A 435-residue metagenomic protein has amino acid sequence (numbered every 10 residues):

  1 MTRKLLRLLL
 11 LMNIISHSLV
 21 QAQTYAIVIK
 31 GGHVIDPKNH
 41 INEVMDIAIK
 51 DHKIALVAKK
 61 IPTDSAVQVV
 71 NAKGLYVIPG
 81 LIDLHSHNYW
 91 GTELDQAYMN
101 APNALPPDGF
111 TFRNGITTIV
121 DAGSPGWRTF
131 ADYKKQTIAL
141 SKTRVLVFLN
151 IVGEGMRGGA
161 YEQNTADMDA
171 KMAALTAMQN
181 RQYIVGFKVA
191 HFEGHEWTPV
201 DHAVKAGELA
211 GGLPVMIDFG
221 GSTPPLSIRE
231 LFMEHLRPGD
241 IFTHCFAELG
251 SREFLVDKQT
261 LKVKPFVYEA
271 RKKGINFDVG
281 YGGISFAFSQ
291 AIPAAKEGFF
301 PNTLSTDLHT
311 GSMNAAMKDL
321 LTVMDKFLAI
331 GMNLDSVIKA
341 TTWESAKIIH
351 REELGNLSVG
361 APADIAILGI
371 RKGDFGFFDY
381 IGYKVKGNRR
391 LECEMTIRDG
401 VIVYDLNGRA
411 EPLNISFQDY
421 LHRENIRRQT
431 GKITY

Functional and structural regions predicted by a protein language model:
R7-H17: Bacterial N-terminal signal peptides
T24-I27, V34-G80: Histidine-rich, glycine-flanked metal-binding segment
G32, I47, H52, G74 (+11 more regions): Divalent metal-coordination and catalytic microenvironments
G32, P362-S416: C-terminal cap of metal-dependent C-N hydrolases
N71-A139: Metal-associated gating/positioning segment near the N- to mid-region
P106-K134, S141-G159, N180-H195, G212-M216 (+2 more regions): Divalent metal-dependent hydrolysis catalytic cores, especially in the metallo-beta-lactamase
D167-F277, S285-N302: Histidine/acidic residue-rich metal-binding segments in metalloenzymes
S289-K372: His/Asp/Glu-enriched, well-ordered alpha-helical/loop segment that forms or immediately abuts the divalent-metal
